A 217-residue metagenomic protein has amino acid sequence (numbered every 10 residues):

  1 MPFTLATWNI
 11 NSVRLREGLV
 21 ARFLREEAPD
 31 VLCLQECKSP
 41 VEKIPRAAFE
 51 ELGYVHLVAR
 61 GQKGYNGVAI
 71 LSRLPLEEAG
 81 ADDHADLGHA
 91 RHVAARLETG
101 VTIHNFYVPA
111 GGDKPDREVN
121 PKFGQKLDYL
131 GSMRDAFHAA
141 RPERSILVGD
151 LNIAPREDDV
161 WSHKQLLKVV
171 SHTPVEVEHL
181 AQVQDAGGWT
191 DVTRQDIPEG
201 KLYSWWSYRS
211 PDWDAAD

Functional and structural regions predicted by a protein language model:
M1-L52, V58, Q62-V68: N-terminal, active-site-proximal structural segment of metallo-dependent hydrolase catalytic domains
P2-N11, G100-P115, V119, V148: Active-site-proximal beta-strand elements of phosphoester/diester hydrolases
L5-N9, L24-E42, I103, M133-E157 (+1 more regions): Active-site beta-strand/loop signature of hydrolases that rely on acidic residues for catalysis
S12-R16, L87, G124-M133, H172-E176: Soluble or luminal CAZymes and related metallo-dependent hydrolases
R14, V41-K43, G67, G111-P115 (+2 more regions): Short catalytic/ligand-binding loop motif for oxyanion handling, primarily in non-cytosolic enzymes, centered on
C37-P40, I44-P115: Structured beta-strand-rich core segments of catalytic domains in phosphoester-bond hydrolases
A48, L52-G53, Y129-D217: Metal-dependent phosphoesterases centered on the DNase I-like endonuclease/exonuclease/phosphatase
V108-G131, K164-V169: Surface-exposed cleft-lining segments at the edges of enzyme active sites
